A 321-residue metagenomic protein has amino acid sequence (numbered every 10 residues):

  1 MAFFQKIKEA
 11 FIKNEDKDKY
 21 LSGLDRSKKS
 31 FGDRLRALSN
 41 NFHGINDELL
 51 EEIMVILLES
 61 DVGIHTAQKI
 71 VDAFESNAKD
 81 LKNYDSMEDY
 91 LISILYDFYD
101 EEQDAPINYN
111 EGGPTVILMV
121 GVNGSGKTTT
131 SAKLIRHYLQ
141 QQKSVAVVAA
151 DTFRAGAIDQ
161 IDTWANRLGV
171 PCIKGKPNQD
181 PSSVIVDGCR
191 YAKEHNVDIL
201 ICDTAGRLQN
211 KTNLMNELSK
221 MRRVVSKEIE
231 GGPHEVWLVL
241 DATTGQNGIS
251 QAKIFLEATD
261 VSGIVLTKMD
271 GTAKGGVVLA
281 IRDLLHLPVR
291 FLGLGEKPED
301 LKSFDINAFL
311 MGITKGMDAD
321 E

Functional and structural regions predicted by a protein language model:
M1-M119, L134-R136, Q140-V147, R167 (+1 more regions): Non-catalytic terminal/linker segments enriched in charged/polar, low-complexity residues
Y96-E101, A105-E321: P-loop/Walker A NTP-binding module and the surrounding RecA-like catalytic core of P-loop NTPases
